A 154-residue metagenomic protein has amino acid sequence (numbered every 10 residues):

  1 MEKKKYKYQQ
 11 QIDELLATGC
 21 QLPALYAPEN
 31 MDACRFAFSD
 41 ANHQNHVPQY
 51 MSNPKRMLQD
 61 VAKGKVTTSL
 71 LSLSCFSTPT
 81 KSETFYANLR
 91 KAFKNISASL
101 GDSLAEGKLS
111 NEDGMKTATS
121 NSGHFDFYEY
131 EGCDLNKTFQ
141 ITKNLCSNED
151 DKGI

Functional and structural regions predicted by a protein language model:
M1-L73, S77-I154: Conserved NAD+-utilizing ADP-ribose enzyme module
